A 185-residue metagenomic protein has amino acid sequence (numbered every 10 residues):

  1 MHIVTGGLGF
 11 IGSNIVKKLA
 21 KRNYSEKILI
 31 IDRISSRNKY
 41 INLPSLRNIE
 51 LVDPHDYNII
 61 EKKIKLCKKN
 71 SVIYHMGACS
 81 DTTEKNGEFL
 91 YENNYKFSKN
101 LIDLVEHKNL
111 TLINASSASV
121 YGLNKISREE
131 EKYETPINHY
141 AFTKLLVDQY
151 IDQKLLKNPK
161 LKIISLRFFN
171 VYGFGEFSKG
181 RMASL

Functional and structural regions predicted by a protein language model:
H2-Y24: N-terminal Rossmann NAD(P)H-binding glycine-rich loop of SDR-like oxidoreductase domains
K27, N100-H139, I164: Conserved Rossmann-fold NAD(P)-dependent oxidoreductase catalytic core, especially the SDR/UDP-sugar
I30-D56: Glycine-rich phosphate-binding loop and adjoining beta1-alpha1-beta2 segment of Rossmann-like nucleotide-binding folds
P54-N93: NAD(P)H-binding glycine-rich loop region in Rossmannoid oxidoreductase-like domains and their noncatalytic homologs
C79-D81, S117-I126, F169-Y172: Active-site segment of SDR-like NAD(P)-dependent oxidoreductases
K85, F89-N100, E134, N138 (+1 more regions): Glycine-rich NAD(P)-binding loop of the Rossmann-fold in SDR/ketoreductase-type enzymes
Y121-G122, N138-H139, I164-L185: Flexible, glycine-rich beta-alpha linker
L123, I137-I164: Active-site Tyr-X1-5-Lys
